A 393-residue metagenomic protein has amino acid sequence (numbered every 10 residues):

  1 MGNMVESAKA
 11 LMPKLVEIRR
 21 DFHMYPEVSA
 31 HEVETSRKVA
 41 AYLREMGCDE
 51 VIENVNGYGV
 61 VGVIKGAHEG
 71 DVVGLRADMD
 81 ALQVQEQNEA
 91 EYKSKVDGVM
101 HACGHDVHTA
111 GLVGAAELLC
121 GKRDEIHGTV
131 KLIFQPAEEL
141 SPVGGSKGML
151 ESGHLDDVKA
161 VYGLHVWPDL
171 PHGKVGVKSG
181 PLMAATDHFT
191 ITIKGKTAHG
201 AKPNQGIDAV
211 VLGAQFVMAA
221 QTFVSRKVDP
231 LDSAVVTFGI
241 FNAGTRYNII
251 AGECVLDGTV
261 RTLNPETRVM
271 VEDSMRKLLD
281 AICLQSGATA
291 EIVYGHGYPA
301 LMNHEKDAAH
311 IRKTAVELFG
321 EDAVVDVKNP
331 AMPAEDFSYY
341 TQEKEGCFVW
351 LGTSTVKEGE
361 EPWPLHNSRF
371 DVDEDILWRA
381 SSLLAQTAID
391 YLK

Functional and structural regions predicted by a protein language model:
G2-H101, D106, A110-H127: Acidic/His- and Gly-rich active-site-bordering loop/insert found across diverse amide/peptide-bond hydrolases
V16, R37-A40, V113-C120, K147 (+10 more regions): Predominant activation on well-ordered alpha-helical scaffold segments within soluble catalytic domains
F22, G62, L75, H105 (+8 more regions): Divalent metal-coordination and catalytic microenvironments
D49, V158-K159, E345: Conserved acidic residues
I64, I193-G195, V260: Hydrophobic beta-strand positions in extracellular immunoglobulin-like domains
R76, Q85, F189-I191, F348-S354: Non-cysteine beta-strand/loop elements that form the S-adenosyl-L-methionine
L82-V84, N88-M100, V107, L119-A251 (+2 more regions): Histidine/acidic-residue-rich, glycine-tolerant segments that coordinate divalent metal ions
A214-K393: Metal-dependent amide/peptide-bond hydrolase catalytic core, centered on the "pita-bread" metallohydrolase fold
